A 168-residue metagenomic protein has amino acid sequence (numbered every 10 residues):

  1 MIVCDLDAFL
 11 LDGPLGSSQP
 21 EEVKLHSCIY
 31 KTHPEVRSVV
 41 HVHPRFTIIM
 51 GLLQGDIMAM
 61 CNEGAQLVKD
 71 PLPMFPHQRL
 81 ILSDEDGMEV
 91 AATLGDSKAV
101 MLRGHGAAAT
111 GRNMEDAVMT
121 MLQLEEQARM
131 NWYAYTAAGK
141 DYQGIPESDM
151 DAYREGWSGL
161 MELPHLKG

Functional and structural regions predicted by a protein language model:
M1-G168: Glycine-rich flexible loops
